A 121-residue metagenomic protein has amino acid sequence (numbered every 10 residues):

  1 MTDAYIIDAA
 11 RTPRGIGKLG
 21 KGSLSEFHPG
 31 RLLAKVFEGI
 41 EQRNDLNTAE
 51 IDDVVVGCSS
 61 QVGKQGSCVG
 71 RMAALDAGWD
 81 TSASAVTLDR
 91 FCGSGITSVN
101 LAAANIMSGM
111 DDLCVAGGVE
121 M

Functional and structural regions predicted by a protein language model:
M1-A83, A116-M121: Conserved "HGTGT" condensation-loop signature of ketosynthase/thiolase-family condensing enzymes that catalyze
L88-E120: Active-site-proximal alpha-helical scaffold in enzymes
